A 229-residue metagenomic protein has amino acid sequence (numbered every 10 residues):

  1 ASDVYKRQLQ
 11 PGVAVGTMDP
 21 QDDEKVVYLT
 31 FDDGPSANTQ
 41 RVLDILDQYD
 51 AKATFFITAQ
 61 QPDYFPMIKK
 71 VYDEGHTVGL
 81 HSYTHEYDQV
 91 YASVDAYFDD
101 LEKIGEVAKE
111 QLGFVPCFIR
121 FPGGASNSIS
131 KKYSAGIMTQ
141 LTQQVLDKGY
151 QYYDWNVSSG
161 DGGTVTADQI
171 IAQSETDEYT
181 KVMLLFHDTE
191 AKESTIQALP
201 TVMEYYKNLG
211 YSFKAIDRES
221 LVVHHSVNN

Functional and structural regions predicted by a protein language model:
A1-Y5: Short, small-residue-biased leader/transition segments that mark boundaries at the very start of proteins
K6-Y97, E102-V115, Y205, L221-V222: Active-site beta->alpha N-cap acidic-glycine motif
T30, T54-T58, G79-H81, I119-P122 (+3 more regions): A cross-family glycoside hydrolase active-site/sugar-binding cleft signature
D63, H85-L185, T189-K207, Y211 (+1 more regions): Catalytic domains of cell-wall/extracellular-matrix polysaccharide-remodeling enzymes, centered on de-N-acetylation
S212-H224: Venus flytrap/periplasmic-binding-protein-like
